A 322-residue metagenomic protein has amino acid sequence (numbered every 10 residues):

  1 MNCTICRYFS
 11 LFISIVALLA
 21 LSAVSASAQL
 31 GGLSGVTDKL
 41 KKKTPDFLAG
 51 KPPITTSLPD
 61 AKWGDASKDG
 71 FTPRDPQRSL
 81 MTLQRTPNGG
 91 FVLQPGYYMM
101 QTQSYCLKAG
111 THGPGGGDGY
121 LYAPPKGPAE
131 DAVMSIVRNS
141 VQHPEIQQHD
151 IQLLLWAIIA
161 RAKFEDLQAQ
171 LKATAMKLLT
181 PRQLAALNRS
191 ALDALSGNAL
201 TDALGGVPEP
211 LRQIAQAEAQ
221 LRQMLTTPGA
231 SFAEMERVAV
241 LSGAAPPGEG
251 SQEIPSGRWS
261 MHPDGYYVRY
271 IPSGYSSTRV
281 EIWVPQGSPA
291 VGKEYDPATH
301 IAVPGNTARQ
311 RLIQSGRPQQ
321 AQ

Functional and structural regions predicted by a protein language model:
N2-I13: Bacterial N-terminal signal peptides that target proteins for export
L11-S22: Bacterial N-terminal signal peptides
A28-Q29: Boundary of Sec targeting at the N-terminus
G32-V36: Extended, helix-rich scaffolding/adaptor regions
T37-A157, I254, Y275, V284-I313: Short, surface-exposed polybasic-aromatic patches that bind anionic ligands, especially phosphate groups
P73-R74, M81, F91-L93, M99-Q101 (+1 more regions): Long, low-hydrophobicity ectodomains and other hydrophilic envelope-associated domains
Y97-P228: Mature extracellular/secreted ectodomains of secretory-pathway proteins
